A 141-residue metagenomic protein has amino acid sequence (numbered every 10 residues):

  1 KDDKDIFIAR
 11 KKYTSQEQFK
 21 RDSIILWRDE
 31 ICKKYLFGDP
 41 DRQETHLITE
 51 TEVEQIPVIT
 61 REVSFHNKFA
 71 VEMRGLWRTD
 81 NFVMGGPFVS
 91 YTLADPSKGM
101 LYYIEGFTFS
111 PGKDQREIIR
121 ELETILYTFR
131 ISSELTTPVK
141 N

Functional and structural regions predicted by a protein language model:
K1, Y102-N141: Surface-exposed amphipathic alpha-helical segments
D2-Q43, L47-E50: Secretory pathway targeting signatures of secreted, lumenal, and periplasmic proteins
R10-T14, L76-R78, F107-T108: Secondary-structure transition/turn motif
T14, L36, V89-T92, Y103: Compositionally biased, intrinsically disordered low-complexity regions enriched in proline and serine
E17, S90, R120-L122: Short, charged/polar low-complexity linear motifs in solvent-exposed/disordered segments
E17-R21, V83-M84, K113-I118: A short, polar/proline- and glycine-enriched secondary-structure boundary/capping micro-motif
D41-K98, K113, Y127: Signature of long, low-cysteine stretches enriched in small and polar/charged residues
